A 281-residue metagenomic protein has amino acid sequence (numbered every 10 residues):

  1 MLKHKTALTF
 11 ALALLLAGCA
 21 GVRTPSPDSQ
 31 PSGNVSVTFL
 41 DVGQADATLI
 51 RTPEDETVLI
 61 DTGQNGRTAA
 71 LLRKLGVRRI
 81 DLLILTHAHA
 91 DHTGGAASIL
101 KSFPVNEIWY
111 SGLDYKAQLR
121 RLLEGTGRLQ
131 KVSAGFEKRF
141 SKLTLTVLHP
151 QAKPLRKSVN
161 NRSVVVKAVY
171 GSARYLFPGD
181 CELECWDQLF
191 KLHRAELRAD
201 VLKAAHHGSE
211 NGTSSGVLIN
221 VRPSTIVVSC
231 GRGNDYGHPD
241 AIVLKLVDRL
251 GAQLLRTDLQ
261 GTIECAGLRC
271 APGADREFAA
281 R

Functional and structural regions predicted by a protein language model:
L2-T6, F10-L12, L16-R281: Non-globular, low-confidence helical/coil segments that flank catalytic cores
